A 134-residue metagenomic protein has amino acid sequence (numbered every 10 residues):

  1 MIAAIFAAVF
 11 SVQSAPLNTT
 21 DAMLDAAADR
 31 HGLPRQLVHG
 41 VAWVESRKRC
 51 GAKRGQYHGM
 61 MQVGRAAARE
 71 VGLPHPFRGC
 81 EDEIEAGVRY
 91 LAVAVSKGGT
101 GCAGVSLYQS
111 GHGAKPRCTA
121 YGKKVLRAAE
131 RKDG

Functional and structural regions predicted by a protein language model:
M1-A7: Sec-dependent signal peptide recognition, specifically the positively charged N-region followed immediately by
V9-G134: Catalytic glycan-binding domains that act on GlcNAc-containing polysaccharides
